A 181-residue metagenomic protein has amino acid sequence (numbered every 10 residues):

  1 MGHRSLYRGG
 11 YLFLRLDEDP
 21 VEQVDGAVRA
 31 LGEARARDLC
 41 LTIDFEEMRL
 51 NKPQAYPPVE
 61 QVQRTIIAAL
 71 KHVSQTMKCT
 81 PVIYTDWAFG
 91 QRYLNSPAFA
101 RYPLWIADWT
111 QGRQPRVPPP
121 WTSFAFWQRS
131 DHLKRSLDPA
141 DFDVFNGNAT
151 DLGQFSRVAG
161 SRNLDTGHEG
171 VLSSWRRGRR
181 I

Functional and structural regions predicted by a protein language model:
M1-T76: Substrate-binding cleft of extracellular glycoside hydrolase catalytic domains
Y7-L12, L39-F45, T80-Y84, P103-A107 (+1 more regions): Structural recognition of the beta-strand scaffold that forms the well-ordered cores of secreted hydrolase catalytic
R8, L14-D19, E46-L50, W87-Q91 (+2 more regions): Solvent-exposed loop/turn segments at secondary-structure junctions within structured extracellular/periplasmic domains
Q54-A55, T85, R92-S96, D138: A short secondary-structure junction signal
E60-I66, Q91-Y102: Conserved N-terminal glycine/acidic-rich loop preference
T76-Q91: Aromatic-lined carbohydrate-recognition surfaces of secreted/lumenal glycan-active proteins
N95-I181: Functionally critical loop-and-helix segments that line ligand-binding/catalytic clefts of soluble enzyme domains
